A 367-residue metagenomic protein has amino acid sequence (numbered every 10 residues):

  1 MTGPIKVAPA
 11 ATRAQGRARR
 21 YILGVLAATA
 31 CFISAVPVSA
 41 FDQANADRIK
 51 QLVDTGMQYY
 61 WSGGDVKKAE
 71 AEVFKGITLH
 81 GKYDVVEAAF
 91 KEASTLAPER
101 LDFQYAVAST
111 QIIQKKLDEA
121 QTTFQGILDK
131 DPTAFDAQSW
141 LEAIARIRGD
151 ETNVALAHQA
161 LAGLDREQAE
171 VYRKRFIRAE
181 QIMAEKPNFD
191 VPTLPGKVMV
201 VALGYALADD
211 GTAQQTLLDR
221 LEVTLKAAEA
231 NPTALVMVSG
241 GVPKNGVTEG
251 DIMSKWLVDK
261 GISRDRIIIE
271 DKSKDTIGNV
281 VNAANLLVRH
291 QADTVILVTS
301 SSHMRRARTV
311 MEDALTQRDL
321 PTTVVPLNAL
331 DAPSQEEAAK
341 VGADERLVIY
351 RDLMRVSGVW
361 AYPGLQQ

Functional and structural regions predicted by a protein language model:
M1-A18: N-terminal secretory signal peptides that target proteins for export/translocation
R20-Y21, L221: Hydrophobic alpha-helical segments, especially transmembrane helices and their immediate juxtamembrane helical caps
G24-S34: Bacterial N-terminal signal peptides
V36-A40: Sec/Tat signal peptide C-region and signal peptidase I cleavage site
F41-T95, L101-F135, W140-R146, A157-A343: A structural signal for short, hydrophobic/glycine-enriched beta-strand patches
D150-N153: Extended non-globular interaction regions in eukaryotic gene-expression and organellar proteins
A343-Q367: Low-complexity, Gly/Ser/Thr/Pro-rich intrinsically disordered linker/tail segments
